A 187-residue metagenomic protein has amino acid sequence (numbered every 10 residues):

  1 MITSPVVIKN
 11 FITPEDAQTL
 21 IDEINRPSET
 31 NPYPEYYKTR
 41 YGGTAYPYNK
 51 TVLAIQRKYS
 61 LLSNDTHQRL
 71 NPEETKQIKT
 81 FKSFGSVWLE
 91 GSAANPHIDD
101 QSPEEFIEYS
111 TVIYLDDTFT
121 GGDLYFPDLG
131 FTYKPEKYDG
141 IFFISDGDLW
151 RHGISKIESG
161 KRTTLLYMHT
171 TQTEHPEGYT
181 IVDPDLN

Functional and structural regions predicted by a protein language model:
M1-Q77, D183-N187: Non-heme Fe(II)/2-oxoglutarate
S4, Q77, E105-I107, K161: Residue-level preference for beta-strand/loop junctions
P5-V7, G85, V112-Y114, G140-F142 (+1 more regions): Conserved hydrophobic/aromatic beta-strand scaffold that supports enzyme active sites
V6, Q77-S92: A short glycine-rich, His/Asp/Glu-containing loop-to-beta-strand
I12, I24, L115, S145 (+1 more regions): Short beta-strand segments enriched in hydrophobic/aromatic residues within well-folded beta-rich domains
V87-L89, S102-T120, M168-H169: Short, conserved beta-strand element in jelly-roll/cupin
A93-Q101: Histidine-centered catalytic micro-motifs
I107, T120-N187: Catalytic core of Fe(II)/2-oxoglutarate
